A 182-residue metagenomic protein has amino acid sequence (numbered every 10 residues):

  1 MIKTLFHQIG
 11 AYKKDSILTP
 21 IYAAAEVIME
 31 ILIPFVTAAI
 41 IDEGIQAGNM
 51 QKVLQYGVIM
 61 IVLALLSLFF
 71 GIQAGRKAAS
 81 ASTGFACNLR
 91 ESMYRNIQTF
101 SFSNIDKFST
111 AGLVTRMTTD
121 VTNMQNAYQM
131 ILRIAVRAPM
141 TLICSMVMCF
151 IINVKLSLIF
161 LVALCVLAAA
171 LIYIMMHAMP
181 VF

Functional and structural regions predicted by a protein language model:
M1-E30, T37, I45-Y56, A74-A78 (+7 more regions): Membrane-integrated ABC transporters
A11, D15-V27, L63, S67-F69 (+1 more regions): Transmembrane helices of ABC transporter permease
P20, G57-I61, S109: The feature captures the transmembrane alpha-helix scaffold of multi-pass secondary transporters
P34-T37, R90, T110, T118 (+2 more regions): ATP/adenylate-binding site constellation spanning eukaryotic-like Ser/Thr protein kinases, ABC-transporter
I40-V58, V147-I159: Membrane-interface helix-capping segments at transmembrane helix termini in multi-pass transporters
A79, T83, C87, T118 (+3 more regions): Short amphipathic alpha-helical segments with heptad-repeat character
Q98-T141: Juxtamembrane loop-to-helix connectors within ABC transporter transmembrane domains
